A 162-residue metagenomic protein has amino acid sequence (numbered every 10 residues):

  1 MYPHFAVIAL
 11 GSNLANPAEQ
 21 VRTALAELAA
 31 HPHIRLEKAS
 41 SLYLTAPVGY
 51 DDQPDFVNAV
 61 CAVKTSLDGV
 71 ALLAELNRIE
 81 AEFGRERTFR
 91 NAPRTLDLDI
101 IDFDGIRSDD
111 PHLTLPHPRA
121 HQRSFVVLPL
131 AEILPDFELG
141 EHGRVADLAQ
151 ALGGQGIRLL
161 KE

Functional and structural regions predicted by a protein language model:
M1-F5, L159-E162: Short, low-complexity, intrinsically disordered N-terminal peptides in bacterial proteins
Y2-R22, H33-I34: Extended accessory regions or peripheral subdomains of proteins
A9, A62-K64, F103: Short hydrophobic/aromatic beta-strand micro-patches that form the beta-sheet surface supporting nucleotide- or nucleic
S12-A15, A62, E132: Short histidine/acidic/glycine/proline-rich micro-motifs that form metal- and phosphate-coordinating active-site loops
N13, A39, P129: Residue-level signal for inorganic ion chemistry
P17, A24, L72-E75: Hydrophobic side chains in well-ordered alpha-helices
T23, E27-D68: Short, surface-exposed acidic-centric catalytic microdomains
H33, P47-F56, L67, L73 (+1 more regions): Flexible, gly/pro- and Lys/Arg-enriched active-site loops
